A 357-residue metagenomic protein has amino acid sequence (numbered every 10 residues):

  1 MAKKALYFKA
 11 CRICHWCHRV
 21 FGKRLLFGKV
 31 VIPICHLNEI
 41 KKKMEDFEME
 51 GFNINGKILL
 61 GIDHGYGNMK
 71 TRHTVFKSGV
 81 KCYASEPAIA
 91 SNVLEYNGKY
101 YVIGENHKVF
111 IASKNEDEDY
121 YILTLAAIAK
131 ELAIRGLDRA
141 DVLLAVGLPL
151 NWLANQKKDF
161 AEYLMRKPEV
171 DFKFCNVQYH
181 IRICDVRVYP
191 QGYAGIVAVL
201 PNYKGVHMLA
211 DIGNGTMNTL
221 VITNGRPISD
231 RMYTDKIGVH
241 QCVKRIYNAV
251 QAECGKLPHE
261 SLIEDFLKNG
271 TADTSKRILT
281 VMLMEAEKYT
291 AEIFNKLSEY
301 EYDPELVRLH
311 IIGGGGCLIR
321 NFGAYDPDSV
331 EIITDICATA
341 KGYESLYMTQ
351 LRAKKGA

Functional and structural regions predicted by a protein language model:
A2-L209, R226-Q241, E253, S261-A357: Nucleotide/phosphate-binding catalytic cleft detector across ATP-hydrolyzing and phosphate-transferring enzymes
T71, T219-V221: Conserved blade-register residue in beta-propeller folds
I212-N218: Ser/Thr-glycine-rich phosphate-binding loops at phosphate-binding pockets of nucleotides, nucleotide cofactors
A249: A contiguous pocket-lining binding segment that forms or flanks enzyme active sites
